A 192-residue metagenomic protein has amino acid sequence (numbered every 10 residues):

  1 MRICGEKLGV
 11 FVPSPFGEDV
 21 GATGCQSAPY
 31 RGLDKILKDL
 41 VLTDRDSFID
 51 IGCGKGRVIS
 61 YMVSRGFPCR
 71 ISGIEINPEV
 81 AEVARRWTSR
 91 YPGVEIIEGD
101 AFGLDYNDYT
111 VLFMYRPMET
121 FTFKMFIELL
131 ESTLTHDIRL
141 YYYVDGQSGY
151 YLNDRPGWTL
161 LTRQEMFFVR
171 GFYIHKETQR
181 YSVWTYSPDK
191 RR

Functional and structural regions predicted by a protein language model:
M1-T43: S-adenosyl-L-methionine
R45-G54: Conserved class I S-adenosyl-L-methionine
G56-S60: Glycine-rich SAM-binding Motif I of class I
S64-R70: Conserved S-adenosyl-L-methionine
N77: Conserved SAM/SAH-binding beta-strand->alpha-helix loop
A84: Conserved SAM-binding loop
Y91-A101: Conserved SAM-binding strand-loop segment of SAM-dependent methyltransferases
F121-Y181: C-terminal substrate-binding/active-site "lid" region of AdoMet-derived donor-dependent transferases
